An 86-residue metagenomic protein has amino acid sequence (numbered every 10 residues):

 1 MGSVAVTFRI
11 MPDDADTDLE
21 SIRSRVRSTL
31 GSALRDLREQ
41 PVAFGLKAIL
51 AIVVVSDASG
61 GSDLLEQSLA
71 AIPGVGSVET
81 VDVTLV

Functional and structural regions predicted by a protein language model:
M1-V86: Long, contiguous binding/interaction regions
